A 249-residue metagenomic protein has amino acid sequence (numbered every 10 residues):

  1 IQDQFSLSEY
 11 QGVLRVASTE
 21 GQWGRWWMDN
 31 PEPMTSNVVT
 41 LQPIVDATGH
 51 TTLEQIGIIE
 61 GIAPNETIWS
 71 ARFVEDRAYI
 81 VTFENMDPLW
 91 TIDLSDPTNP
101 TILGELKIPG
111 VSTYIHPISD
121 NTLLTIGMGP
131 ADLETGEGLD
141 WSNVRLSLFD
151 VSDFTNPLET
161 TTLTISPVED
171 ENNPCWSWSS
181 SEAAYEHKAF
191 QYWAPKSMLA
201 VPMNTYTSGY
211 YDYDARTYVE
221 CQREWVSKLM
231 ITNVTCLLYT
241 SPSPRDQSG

Functional and structural regions predicted by a protein language model:
Q2, I62-E66, K107-S112, I165-E169: Short coil/turn segments at the loop-to-beta-strand junctions that recur within blades of beta-propeller repeat folds
S6-Y10, W69-V74, H116-P117, E182-P195: Structural signature of eukaryotic scaffold interfaces centered on beta-propeller domains
V13-S18, R77-T82, T122-G127, S197-N204: Short beta-strand elements that form the blades of beta-propeller/WD-repeat-like and other beta-sheet-rich scaffold
T19-P33, M128-W141, N204-R223: Short, conserved, GDST-rich strand-edge loop motifs in beta-rich repeat architectures
P33-D46, N143-V151, E220-T235: Beta-propeller blade signature
G57-A63, T162-S181, R245-G249: Surface-exposed loop and turn segments in beta-propeller and other repeat-based domains that flank or scaffold
E182-V234: Loop/turn-rich, solvent-exposed surfaces of beta-rich toroidal or solenoidal domains
Y239-P244: Conserved small/polar residues in nucleotide/adenosyl-binding loops
